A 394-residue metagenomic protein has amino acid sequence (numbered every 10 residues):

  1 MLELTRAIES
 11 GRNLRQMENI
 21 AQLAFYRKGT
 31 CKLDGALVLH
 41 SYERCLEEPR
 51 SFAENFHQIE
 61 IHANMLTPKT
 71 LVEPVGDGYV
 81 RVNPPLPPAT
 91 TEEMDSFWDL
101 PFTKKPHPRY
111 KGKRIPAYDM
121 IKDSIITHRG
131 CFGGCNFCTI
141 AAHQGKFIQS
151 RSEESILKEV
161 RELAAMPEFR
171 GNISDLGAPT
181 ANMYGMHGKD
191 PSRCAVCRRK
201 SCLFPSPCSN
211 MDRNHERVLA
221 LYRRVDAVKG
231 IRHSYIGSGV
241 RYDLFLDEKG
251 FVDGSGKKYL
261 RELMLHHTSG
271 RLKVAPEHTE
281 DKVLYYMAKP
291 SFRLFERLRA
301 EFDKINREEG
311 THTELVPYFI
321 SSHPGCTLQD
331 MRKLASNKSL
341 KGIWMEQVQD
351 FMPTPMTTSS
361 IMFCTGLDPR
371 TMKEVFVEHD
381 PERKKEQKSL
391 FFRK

Functional and structural regions predicted by a protein language model:
M1-R6, A24-K32, F147, G171-C197 (+5 more regions): Flexible glycine/acidic-rich beta-alpha junction loops that bind and position SAM and/or redox cofactors in anaerobic
M1-S10, T91-W98, R161: Two-component system phosphotransfer/interaction surface
M1-V75, C364-G366, R393: Glycine-rich beta-alpha loop elements in corrinoid/cobalamin-binding modules across cobalamin-dependent enzymes
H57-S124, N172: N-terminal [4Fe-4S]-dependent radical SAM core
F97, C131, C135, I156 (+2 more regions): Conserved, mostly hydrophobic/aromatic
K111-T139, F169-G177, M352: N-terminal pre-triad scaffold of radical SAM enzymes
C138-S155: Iron-sulfur (Fe-S) cluster-binding segments and ferredoxin-like electron-carrier domains, especially [2Fe-2S]
E162-V316, I320-P324: Conserved SAM/AdoMet-binding glycine-rich loop
